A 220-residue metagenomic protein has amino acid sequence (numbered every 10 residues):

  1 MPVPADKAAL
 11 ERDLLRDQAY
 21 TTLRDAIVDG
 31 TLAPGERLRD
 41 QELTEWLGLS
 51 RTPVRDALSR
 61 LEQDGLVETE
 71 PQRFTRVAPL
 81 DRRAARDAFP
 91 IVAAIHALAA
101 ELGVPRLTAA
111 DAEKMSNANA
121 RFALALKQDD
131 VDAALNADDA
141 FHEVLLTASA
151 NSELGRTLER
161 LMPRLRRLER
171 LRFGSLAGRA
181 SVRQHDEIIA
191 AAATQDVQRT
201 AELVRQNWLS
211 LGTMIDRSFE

Functional and structural regions predicted by a protein language model:
M1-E101, P105, A110, G212-E220: Short linear motifs at protein or domain termini
V28-D29, A150, A193-T194: Residues at helix-coil transition
D81, D130, Q195-D196: Acidic/polar helix N-cap motif
A88, A109-R170, R183-A190, R199-S210: Conserved amphipathic alpha-helical segments that form helical-bundle/coiled-coil interaction surfaces
V104-P105, A150, G174-S175: Short helix-capping/hinge motifs at transmembrane helix termini and TM-loop junctions
A177-R179: Active-site loop of classical SDR/Rossmann-like NAD(P)-dependent oxidoreductases, centered on the catalytic Tyr-X3-Lys
